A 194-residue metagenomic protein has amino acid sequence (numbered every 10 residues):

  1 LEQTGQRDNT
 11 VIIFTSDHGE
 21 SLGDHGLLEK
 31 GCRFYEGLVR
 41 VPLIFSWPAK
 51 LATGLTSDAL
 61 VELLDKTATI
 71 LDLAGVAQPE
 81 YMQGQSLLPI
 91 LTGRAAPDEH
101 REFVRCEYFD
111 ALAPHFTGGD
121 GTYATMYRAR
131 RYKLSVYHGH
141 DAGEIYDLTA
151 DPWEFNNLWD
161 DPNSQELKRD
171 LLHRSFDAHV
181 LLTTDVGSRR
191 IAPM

Functional and structural regions predicted by a protein language model:
E2-L55, A59-E62: Histidine-centered active-site microenvironments of extracellular/periplasmic hydrolases and transferases
Q3-Q6, A96, D160: Secondary-structure boundary motif
H18-D24, D65-T67, D72-E144, L148 (+3 more regions): C-terminal cap/loop subdomain of S1 sulfatases and analogous C-terminal strand-loop tails that border
L28, A52, L88, G143 (+1 more regions): Nucleotide phosphate-binding site architecture
P42, S46, H173-T183: A short, conserved beta-to-alpha structural element at the edge of catalytic cores that scaffolds binding
K50-L60, L73-Q78, F155-S164: Active-site rim elements
D151: Intrinsically disordered, low-complexity polar regions and short flexible loop motifs
